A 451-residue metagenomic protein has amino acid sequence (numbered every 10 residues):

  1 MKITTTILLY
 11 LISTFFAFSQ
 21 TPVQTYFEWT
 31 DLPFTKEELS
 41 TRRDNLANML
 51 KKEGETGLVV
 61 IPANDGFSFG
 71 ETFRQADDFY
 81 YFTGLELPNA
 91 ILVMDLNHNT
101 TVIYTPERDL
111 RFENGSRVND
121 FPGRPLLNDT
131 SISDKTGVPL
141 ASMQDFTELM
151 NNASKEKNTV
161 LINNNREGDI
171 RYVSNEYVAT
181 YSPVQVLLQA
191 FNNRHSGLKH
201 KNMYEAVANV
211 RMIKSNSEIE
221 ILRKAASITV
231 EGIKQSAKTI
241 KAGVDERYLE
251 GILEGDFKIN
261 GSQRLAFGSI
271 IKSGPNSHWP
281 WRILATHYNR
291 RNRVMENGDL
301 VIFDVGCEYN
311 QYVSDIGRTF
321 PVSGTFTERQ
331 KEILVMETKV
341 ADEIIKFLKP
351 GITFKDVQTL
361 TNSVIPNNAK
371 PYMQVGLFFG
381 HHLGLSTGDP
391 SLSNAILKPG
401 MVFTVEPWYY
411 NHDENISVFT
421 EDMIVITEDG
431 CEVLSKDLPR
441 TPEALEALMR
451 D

Functional and structural regions predicted by a protein language model:
M1-T5: Positively charged n-region of N-terminal signal peptides that target proteins for export
T6-F15: Bacterial N-terminal signal peptides
Q20-D451: Active-site neighborhoods and metal-handling regions in enzymes and metal-associated proteins
